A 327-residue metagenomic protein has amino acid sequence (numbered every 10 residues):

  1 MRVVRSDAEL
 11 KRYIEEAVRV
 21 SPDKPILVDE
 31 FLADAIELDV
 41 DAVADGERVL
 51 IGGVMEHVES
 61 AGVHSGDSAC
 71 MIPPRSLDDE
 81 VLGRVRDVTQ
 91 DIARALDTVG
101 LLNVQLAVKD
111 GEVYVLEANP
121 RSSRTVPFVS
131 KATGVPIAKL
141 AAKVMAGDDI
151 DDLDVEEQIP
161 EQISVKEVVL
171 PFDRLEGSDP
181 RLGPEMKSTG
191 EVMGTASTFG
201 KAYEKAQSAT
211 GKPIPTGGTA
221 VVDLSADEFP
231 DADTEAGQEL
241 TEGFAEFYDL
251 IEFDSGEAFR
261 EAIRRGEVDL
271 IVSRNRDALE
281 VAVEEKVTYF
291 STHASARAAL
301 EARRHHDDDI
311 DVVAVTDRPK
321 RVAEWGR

Functional and structural regions predicted by a protein language model:
M1, R260-R327: Peripheral docking tails and interdomain loops at the edges of cofactor- or intermediate-handling domains
M1-G218, D223, D227-D233: ATP-dependent carboxylate activation and anion-phosphoryl transfer catalytic cores that bind Mg-ATP to form
S6, L106, S225-A226, D254-G256 (+2 more regions): Short, ordered loop/turn segments at secondary-structure junctions
E9-L10, D34, G256-F259, S295-A298: A short acidic, often aromatic-flanked loop/helix-cap motif at beta-alpha or helix-coil junctions that lines enzyme
Y13-I14, G62-H64, F128, E257-A262 (+1 more regions): Short, charged, surface-exposed secondary-structure boundary motifs
K24, Y248, V287-T288: A structural micro-motif
P213-L270: Generic long, charged, amphipathic alpha-helical segments
